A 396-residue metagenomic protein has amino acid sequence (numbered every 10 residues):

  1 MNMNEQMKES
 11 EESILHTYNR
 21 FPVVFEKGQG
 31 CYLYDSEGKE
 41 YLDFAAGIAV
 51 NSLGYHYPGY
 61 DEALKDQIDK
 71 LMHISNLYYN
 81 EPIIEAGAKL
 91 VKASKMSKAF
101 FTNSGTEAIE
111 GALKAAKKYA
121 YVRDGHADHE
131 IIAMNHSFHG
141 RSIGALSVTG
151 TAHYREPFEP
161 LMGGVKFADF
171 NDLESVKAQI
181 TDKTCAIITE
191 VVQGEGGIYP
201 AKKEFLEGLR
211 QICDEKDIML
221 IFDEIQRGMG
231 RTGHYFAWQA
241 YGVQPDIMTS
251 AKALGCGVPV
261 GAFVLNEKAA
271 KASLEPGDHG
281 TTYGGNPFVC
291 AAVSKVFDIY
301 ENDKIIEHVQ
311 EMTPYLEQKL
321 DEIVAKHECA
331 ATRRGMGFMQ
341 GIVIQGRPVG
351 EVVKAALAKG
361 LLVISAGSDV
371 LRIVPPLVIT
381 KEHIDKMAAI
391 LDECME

Functional and structural regions predicted by a protein language model:
M1-E396: Conserved N-terminal phosphate-binding loop of PLP-dependent enzymes in the Aspartate aminotransferase
